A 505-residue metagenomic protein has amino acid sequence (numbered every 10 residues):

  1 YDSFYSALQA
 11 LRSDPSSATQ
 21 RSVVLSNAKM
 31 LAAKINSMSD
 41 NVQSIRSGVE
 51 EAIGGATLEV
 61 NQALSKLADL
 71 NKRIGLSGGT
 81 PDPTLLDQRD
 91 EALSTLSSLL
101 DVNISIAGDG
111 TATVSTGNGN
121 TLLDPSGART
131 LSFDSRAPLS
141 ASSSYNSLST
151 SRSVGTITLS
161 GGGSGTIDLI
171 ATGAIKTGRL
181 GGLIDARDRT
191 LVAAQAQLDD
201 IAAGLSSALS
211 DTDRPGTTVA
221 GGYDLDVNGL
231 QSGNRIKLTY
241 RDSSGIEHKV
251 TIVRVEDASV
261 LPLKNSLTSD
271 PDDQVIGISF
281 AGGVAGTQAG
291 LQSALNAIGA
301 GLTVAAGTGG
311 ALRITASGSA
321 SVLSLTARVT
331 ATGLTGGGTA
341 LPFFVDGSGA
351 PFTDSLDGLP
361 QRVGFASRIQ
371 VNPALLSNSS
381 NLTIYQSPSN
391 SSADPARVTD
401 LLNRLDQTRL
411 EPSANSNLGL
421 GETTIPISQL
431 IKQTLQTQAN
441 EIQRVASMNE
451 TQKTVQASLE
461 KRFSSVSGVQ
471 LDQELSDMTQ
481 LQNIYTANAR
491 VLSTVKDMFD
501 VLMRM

Functional and structural regions predicted by a protein language model:
Y1-M505: Structural signature of extracellular appendage/secretion-system components
